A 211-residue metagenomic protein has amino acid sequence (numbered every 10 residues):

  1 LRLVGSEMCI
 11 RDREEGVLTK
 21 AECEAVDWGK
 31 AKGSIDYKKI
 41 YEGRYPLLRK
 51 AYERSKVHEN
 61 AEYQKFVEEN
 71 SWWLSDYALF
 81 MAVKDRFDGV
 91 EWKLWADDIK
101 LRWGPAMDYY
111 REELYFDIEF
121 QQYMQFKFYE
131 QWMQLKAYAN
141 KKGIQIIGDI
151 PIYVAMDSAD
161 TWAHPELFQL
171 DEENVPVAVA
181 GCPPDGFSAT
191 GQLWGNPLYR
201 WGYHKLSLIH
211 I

Functional and structural regions predicted by a protein language model:
R2-I10: Short, small-residue-biased leader/transition segments that mark boundaries at the very start of proteins
E14-K205: Active-site-proximal, well-structured secondary-structure segments within enzyme catalytic domains
L208: Active-site-proximal substrate-binding groove within the catalytic cores of carbohydrate-active enzymes
